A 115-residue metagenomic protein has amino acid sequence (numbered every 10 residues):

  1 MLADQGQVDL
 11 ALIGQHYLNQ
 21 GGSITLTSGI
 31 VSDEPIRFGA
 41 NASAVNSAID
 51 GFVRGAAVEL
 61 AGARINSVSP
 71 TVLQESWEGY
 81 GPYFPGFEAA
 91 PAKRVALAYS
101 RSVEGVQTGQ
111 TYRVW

Functional and structural regions predicted by a protein language model:
M1-L10, Y17-I49, V53-A61, V72: Catalytic loop of short-chain dehydrogenase/reductase
L12-Q15, S100: Generic structural signal for well-ordered alpha-helical scaffold segments
Q15, E34, A40-S43, S47 (+3 more regions): Generic preference for flexible, low-structure residues
V58, G62-W115: C-terminal helical subdomain
